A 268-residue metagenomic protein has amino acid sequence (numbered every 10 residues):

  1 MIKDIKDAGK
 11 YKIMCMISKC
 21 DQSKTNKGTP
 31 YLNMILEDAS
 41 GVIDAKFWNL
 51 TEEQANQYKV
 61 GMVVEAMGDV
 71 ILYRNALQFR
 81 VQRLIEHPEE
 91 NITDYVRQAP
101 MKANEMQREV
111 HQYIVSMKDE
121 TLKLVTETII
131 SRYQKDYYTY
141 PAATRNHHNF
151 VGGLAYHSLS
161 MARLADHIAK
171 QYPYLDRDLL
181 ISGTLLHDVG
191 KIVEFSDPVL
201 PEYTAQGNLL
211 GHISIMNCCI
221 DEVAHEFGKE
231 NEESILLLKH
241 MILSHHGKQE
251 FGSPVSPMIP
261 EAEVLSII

Functional and structural regions predicted by a protein language model:
M1-K12: OB-fold nucleic-acid-binding modules
C15: Non-catalytic, usually N-terminal nucleic-acid engagement modules in DNA/RNA processing proteins
K19-P30, G41-V96: OB-fold single-stranded nucleic acid-binding module
N33-D38: Short, acidic/hydrophobic/Gly-rich beta-strand patch recurrent on exposed beta strands that often constitutes part
Q78-P141: Extended, charge-rich, solvent-exposed interface segments
K135-Y156, L200-Y203: Active-site flanking loop/helix segments enriched in acidic
N146-H147, H167-I268: Divalent metal-dependent catalytic cores for phosphoryl transfer on phosphate-bearing substrates
